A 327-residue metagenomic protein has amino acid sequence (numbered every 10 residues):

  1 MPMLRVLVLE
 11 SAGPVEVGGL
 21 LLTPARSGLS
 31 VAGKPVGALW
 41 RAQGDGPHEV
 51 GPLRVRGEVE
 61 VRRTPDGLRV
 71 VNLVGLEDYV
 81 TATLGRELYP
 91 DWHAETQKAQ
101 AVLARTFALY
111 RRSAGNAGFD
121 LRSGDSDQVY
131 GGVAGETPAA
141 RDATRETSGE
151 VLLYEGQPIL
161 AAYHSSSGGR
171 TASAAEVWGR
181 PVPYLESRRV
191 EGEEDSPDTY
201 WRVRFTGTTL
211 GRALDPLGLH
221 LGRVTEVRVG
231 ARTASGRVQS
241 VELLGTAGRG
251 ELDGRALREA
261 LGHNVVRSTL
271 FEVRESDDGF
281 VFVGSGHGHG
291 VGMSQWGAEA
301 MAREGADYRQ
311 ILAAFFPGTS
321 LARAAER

Functional and structural regions predicted by a protein language model:
M1-R327: Conserved, single-site charged/polar hotspot
